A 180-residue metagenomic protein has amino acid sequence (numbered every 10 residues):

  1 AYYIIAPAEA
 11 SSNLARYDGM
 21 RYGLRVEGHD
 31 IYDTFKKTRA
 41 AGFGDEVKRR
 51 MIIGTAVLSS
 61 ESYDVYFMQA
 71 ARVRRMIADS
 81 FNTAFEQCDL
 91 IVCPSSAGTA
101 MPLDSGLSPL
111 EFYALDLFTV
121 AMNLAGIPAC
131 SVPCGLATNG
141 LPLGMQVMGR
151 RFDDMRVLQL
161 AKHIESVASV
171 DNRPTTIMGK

Functional and structural regions predicted by a protein language model:
A1-S11, R16, M20, L136: Gly/Ser-rich, acidic/histidine-flanked active-site/gating loops
Y2, H29-I31, V65, Q69 (+1 more regions): Short, surface-exposed loop/helix-turn segments at secondary-structure junctions that function as lids/hinges flanking
G19-M20, V57-S59, S96-T99: Short glycine-rich anion-binding loops that position phosphate/pyrophosphate groups of nucleotides and phosphorylated
G23-M51: Glycine-rich phosphate/pyrophosphate-binding loop and adjacent beta-alpha nucleotide/cofactor-binding cores
E27-K37, A71-D79, E111-Y113: Short gly/ser/thr-rich secondary-structure transition/capping motifs
K48-D79, Q87, L124-K180: Structural helix-boundary/capping segments
